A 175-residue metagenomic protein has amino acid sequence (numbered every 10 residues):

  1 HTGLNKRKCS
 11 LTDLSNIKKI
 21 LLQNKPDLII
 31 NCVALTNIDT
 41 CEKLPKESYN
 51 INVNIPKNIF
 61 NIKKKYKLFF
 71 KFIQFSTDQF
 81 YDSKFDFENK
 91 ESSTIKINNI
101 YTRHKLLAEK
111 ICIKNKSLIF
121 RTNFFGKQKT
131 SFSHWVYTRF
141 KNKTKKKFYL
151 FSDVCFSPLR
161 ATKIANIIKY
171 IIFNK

Functional and structural regions predicted by a protein language model:
H1-S10: A short beta-strand-loop structural module common to alpha/beta enzyme folds
L4, I29-V33, F72-D78, F120-T122: SDR active-site strand-loop-helix element
L11-I51: NAD(P)H-binding glycine-rich loop region in Rossmannoid oxidoreductase-like domains and their noncatalytic homologs
N16, N54-I62, I111, K163: Conserved mid-core alpha-helix of short-chain dehydrogenase/reductase
K43, N50, N54-I55, Q79-F120 (+1 more regions): Catalytic helix-loop patch of NAD(P)-dependent Rossmann-fold dehydrogenases
Y66-K71: A short helix->loop->beta-strand "cap" motif at the edges of active sites that frequently abuts
K110-Y170: NAD(P)-dependent short-chain dehydrogenase/reductase
I172-K175: Short, hydrophobic alpha-helical segments
